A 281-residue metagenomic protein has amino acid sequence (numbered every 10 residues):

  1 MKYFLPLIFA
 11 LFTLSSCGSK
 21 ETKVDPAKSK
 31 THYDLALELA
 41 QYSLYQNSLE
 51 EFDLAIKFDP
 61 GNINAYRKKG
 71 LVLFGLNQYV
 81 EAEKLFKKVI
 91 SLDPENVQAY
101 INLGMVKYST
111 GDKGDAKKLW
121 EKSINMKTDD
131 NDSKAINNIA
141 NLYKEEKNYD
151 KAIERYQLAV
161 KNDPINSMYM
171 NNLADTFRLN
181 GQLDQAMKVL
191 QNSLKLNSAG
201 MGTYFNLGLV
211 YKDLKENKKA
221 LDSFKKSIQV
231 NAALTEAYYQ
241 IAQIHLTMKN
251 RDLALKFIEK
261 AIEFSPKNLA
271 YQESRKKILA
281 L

Functional and structural regions predicted by a protein language model:
C17, I241-L281: Terminal, low-structured helical/coil segments at or just beyond the last alpha-helical repeat
V24, F58, L92, M126-T128 (+4 more regions): Structural marker of alpha-solenoid helical repeat scaffolds
A27-F58, N64, L71, G75 (+2 more regions): Alpha-helical segment of the N-proximal tetratricopeptide repeat
S29-K30, I63-N64, V97-Q98, D130-K134 (+4 more regions): Helix-start (N-cap) detector for alpha-helical repeat units in TPR-like alpha-solenoids, especially tetratricopeptide
D34, K68, G75, N102 (+5 more regions): Canonical tetratricopeptide repeat
Q41-Y42, G75-L76, S109-T110, E145-E146 (+4 more regions): Register position in tetratricopeptide repeats
